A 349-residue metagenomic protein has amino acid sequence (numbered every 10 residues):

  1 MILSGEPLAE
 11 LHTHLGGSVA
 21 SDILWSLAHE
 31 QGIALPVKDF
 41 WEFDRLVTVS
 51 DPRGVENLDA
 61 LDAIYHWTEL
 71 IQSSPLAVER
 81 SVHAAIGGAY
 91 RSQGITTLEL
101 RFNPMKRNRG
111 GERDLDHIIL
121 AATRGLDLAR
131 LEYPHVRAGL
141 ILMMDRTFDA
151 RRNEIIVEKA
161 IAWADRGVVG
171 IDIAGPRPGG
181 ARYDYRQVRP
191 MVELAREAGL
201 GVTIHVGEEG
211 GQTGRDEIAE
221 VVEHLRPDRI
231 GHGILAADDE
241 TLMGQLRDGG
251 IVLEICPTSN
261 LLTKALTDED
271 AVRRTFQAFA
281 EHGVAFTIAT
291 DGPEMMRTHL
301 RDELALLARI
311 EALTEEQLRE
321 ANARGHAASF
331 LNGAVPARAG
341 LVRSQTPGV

Functional and structural regions predicted by a protein language model:
M1-V202, E209-L225, R229, L235-V252 (+1 more regions): Metal-cofactor-binding active-site regions of metalloenzymes
